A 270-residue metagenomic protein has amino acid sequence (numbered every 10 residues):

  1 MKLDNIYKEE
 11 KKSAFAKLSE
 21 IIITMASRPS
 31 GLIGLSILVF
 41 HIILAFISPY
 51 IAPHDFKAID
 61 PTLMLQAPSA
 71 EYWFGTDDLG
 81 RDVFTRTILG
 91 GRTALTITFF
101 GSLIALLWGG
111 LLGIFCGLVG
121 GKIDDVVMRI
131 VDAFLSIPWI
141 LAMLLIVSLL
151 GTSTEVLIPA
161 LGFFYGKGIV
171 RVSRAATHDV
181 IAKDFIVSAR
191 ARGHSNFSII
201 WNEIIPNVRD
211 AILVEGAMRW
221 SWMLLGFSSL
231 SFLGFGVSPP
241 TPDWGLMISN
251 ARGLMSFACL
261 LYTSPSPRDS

Functional and structural regions predicted by a protein language model:
M1-S36: Transmembrane alpha-helical segments of polytopic membrane transport and secretion proteins
L3, S36, F40, L44-L79 (+1 more regions): Hydrophobic alpha-helical transmembrane segments of membrane transport/permease proteins and related membrane-embedded
I6-S19, A70-D77, R81, F197-S198: Short, membrane-interfacial amphipathic segments enriched in basic
W73, L107-W108, G117-L118, I123 (+1 more regions): Generic hydrophobic transmembrane alpha-helix motif, especially the helices
V83-L118: Transmembrane alpha-helix signature in integral membrane proteins
I146-L149, G162, A176-T177, G226-Y262: Glycine-rich helix-loop "coupling/hinge" segments at transmembrane-helix boundaries in multipass transporters
Y262-D269: Conserved small/polar residues in nucleotide/adenosyl-binding loops
